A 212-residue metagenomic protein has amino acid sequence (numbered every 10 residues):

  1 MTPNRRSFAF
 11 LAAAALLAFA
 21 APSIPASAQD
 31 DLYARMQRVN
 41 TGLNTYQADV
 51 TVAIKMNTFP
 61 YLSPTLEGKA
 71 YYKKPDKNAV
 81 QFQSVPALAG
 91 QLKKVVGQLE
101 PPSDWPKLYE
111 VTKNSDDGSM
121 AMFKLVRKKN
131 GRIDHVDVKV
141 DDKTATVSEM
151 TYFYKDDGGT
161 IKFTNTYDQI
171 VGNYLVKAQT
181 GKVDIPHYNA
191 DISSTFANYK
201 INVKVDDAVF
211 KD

Functional and structural regions predicted by a protein language model:
R5-F10: N-terminal export leaders
A18, S23-M56, P75: N-terminal leader/targeting segments and the immediate start of mature chains
Q29-D31, P101-T112, G159-K162, S194: A short, amphipathic edge element
R35, E67-K73, F163-V171: Extended lipid/amphipathic-ligand handling interfaces
V39-Y46, K74-P75, D116, K143 (+1 more regions): Edge/loop elements at the starts and ends of beta-strands within beta-rich repeat scaffolds
Q47-T51, Y71, Q81, K124-V126 (+1 more regions): Soluble periplasmic/extracytoplasmic beta-strand elements of cell-envelope proteins
K55-S119: An acidic-aromatic
S119-K211: Gly/Pro-enriched, hydrophobic low-complexity segments that function as extracytoplasmic propeptides/linkers
